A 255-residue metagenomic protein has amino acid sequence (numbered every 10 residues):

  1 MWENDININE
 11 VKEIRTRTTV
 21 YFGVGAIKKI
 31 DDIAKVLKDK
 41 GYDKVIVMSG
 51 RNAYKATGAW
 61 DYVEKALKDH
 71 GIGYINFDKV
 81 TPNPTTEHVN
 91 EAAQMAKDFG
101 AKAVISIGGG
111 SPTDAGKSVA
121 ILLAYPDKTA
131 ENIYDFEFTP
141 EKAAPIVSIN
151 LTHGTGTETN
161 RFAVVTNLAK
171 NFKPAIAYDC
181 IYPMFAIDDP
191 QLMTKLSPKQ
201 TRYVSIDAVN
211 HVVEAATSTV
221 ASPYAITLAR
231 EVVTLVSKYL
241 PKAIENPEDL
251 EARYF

Functional and structural regions predicted by a protein language model:
W2-A103: ATP/NTP phosphate-donor binding region
T18, A124-P223: A glycine/threonine-rich phosphate-anchoring loop and its flanking beta-alpha core in nucleotide/phosphate-binding
Y62-V63, E91-A93, P112-P126, T159-N160: Short Gly/Thr/Asp-enriched flexible loops that form oxyanion-binding sites at enzyme active sites
K65, D69-I72, I121-E131: Glycine- (often His-adjacent) and acidic-residue-rich active-site loop that binds/positions the CoA thioester
A92, A115-A120, V212-V213, V233-Y239: Buried hydrophobic packing segments
A101-K117, L151-T157: Glycine/serine-rich anion-binding loops at beta->alpha junctions that coordinate negatively charged ligand groups
A215-F255: Active-site segments that bind and position negatively charged phosphate/pyrophosphate groups
